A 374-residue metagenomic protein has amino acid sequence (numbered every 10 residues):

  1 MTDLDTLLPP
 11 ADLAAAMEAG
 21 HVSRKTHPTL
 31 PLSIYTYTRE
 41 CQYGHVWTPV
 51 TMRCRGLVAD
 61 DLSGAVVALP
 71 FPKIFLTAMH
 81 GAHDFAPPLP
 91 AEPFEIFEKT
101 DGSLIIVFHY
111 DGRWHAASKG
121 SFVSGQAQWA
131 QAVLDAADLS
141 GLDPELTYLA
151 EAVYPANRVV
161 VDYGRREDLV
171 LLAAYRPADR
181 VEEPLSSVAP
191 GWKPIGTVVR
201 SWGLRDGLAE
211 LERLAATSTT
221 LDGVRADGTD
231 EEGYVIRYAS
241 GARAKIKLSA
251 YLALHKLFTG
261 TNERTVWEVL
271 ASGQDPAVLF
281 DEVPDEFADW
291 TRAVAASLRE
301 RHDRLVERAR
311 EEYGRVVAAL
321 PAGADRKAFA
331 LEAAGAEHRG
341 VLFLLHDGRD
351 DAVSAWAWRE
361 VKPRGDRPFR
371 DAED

Functional and structural regions predicted by a protein language model:
M1-D374: Core nucleotide-handling region used for phosphoryl-transfer chemistry
